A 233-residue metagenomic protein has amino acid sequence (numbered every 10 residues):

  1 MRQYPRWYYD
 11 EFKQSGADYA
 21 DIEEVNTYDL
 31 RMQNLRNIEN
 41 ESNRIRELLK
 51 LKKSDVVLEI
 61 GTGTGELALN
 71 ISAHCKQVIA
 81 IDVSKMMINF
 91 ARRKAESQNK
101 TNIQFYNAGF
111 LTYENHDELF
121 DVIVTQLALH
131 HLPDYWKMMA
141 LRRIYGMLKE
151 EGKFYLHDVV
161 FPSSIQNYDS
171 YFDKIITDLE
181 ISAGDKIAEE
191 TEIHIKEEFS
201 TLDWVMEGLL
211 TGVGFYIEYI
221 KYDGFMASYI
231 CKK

Functional and structural regions predicted by a protein language model:
M1-K52: Conserved class I S-adenosyl-L-methionine
E11, H157-V213, Y219: C-terminal alpha-helical "lid/dimerization" subdomain adjacent to the S-adenosyl-L-methionine
V56, E151-K153: Short glycine-centered segments of the SAM/dcSAM-binding site in methyltransferase folds
L58-I60, T64-T112: Class I SAM-dependent methyltransferase SAM/SAH-binding core
N115-I123: A short acidic, Gly/Pro-enriched loop at the edge of an enzyme's catalytic core that lines a small-molecule cofactor
V122-W136: A short SAM/SAH-binding and catalytic strip from SAM-dependent methyltransferases
M138-E150: A short glycine-rich, Lys/Arg-flanked "PGG" loop and its adjoining helix->strand segment in the class I
V213-K233: Core SAM-dependent methyltransferase catalytic element
